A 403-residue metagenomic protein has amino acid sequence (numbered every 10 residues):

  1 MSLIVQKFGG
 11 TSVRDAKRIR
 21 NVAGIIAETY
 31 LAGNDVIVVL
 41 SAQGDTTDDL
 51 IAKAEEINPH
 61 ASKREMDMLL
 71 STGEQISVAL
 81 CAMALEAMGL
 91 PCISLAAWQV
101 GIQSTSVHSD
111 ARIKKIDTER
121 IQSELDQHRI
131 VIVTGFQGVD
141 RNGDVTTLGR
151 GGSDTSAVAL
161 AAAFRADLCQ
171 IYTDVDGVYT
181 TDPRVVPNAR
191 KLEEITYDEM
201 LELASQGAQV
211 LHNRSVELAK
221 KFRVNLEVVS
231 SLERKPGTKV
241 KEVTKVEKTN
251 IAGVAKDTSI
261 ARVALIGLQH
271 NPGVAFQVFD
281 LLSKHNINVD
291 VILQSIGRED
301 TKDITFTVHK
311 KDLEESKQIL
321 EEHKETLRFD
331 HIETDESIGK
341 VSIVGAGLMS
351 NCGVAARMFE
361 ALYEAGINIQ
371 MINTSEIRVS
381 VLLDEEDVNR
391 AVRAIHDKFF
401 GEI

Functional and structural regions predicted by a protein language model:
M1-V216, L383-D384, I403: Nucleotide/pyrophosphate-binding catalytic subdomain
N34, L90, V224, I287 (+1 more regions): Short phosphate-binding/catalytic loops that engage adenosine nucleotides
S41, S231, Q294: Conserved H-loop
L168-Y172, L226-V228, D290: Short hydrophobic alpha-helical runs that function as membrane-insertion/retention elements
S215, N225, E242-T244: Membrane-embedded hairpin module used as a gating/binding unit in multi-pass transport and secretion proteins
A219: Acidic-aromatic/histidine active-site loop/patch
V224-K235, T258: Active-site C-terminal subdomain of aminotransferase-like
G237-I403: A conserved regulatory-domain signal marking ACT and ACT-like small-molecule sensing domains and adjacent regulatory
